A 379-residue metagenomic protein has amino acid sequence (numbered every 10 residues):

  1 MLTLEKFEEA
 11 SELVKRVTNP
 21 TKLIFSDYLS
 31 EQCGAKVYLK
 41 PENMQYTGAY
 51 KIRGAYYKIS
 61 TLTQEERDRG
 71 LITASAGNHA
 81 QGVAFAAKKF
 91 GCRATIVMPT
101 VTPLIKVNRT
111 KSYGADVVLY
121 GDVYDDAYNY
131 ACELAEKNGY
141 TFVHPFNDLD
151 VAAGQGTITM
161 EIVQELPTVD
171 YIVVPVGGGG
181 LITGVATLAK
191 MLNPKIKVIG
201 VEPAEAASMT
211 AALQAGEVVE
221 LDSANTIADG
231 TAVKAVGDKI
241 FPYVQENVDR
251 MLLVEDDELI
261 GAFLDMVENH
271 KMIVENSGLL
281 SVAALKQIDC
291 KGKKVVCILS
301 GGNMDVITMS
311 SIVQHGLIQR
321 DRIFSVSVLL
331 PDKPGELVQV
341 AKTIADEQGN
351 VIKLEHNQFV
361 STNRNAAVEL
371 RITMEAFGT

Functional and structural regions predicted by a protein language model:
M1-T379: PLP-dependent amino-acid enzyme catalytic core
